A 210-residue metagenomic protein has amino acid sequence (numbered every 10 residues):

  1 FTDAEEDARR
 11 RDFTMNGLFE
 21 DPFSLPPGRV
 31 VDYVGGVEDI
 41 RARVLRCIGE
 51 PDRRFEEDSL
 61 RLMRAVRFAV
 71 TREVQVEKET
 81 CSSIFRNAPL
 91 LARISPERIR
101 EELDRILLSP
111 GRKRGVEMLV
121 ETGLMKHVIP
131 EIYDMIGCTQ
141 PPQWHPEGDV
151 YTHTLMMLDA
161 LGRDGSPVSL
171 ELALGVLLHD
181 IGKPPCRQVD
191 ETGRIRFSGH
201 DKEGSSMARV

Functional and structural regions predicted by a protein language model:
F1-V210: Catalytic cores of the polymerase beta-like nucleotidyltransferase superfamily and closely associated nucleotide
